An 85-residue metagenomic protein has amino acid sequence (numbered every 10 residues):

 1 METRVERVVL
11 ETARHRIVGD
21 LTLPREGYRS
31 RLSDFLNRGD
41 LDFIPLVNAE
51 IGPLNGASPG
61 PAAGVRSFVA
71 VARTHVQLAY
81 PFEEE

Functional and structural regions predicted by a protein language model:
M1-E85: Conserved RNA-binding domains used in RNP assembly and mRNA/RNA metabolism
